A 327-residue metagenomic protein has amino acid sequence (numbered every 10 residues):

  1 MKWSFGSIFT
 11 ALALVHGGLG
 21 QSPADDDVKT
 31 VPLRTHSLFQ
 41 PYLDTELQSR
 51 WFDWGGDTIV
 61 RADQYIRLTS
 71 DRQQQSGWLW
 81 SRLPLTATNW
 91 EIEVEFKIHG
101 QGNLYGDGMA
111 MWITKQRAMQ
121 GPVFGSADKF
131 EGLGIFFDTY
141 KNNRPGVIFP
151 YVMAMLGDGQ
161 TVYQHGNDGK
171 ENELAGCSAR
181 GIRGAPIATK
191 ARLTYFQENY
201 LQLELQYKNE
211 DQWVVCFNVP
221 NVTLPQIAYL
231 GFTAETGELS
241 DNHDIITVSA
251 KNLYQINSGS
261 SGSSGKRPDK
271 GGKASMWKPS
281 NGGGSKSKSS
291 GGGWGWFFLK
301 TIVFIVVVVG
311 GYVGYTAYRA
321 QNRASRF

Functional and structural regions predicted by a protein language model:
W3-G20: Cleavable N-terminal signal peptides of Sec/SRP-targeted secreted and luminal proteins
G18-F327: Polar, low-complexity loop segments and adjacent catalytic/binding residues used for recognizing and processing sugar
